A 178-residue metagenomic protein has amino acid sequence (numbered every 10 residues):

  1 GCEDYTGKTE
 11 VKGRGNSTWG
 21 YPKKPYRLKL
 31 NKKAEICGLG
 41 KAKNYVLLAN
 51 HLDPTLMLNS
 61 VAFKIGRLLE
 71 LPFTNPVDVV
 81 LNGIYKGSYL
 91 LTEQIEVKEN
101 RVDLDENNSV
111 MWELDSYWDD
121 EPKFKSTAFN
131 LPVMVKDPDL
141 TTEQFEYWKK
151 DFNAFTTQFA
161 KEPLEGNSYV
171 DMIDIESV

Functional and structural regions predicted by a protein language model:
G1-L56, V61: Conserved NTP-binding catalytic cores of kinases and kinase-like/nucleotidyltransferase enzymes across multiple kinase
Y5, P22, F73-N75, K86: Short loop/turn segments at connectors of secondary-structure elements within structured domains
G13-R14, D78-G83: Short, solvent-exposed turn/loop segments enriched in Gly/Ser/Thr/Pro and often Arg
Y26, Y45, V77, S88-L90: Residue-level detector of short, conserved catalytic/binding motifs and their immediate flanks
K29, A34-E35, A49, E70-P72 (+1 more regions): Internal "kinase-insert"/substrate-recognition segments embedded within catalytic cores of ATP-dependent enzymes
R67-V80: Short, well-structured beta-strand/strand-turn elements
